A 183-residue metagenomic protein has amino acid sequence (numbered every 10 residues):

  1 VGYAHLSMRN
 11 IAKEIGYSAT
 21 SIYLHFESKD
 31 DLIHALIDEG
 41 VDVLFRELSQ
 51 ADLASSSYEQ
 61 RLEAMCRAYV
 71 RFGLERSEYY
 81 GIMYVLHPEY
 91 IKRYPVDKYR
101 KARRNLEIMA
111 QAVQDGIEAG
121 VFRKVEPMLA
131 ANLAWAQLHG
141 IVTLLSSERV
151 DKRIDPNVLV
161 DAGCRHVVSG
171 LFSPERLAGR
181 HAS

Functional and structural regions predicted by a protein language model:
Y3-D31, A35: Helix-turn-helix
S7, Y80-Y84, I91-K92, V125 (+2 more regions): Short, hydrophobic secondary-structure boundary micro-motifs
I33-G40, M83, I91: Alpha-helical DNA-contacting segments of helix-turn-helix folds
A35, S49-Y79, A131-A134, R176 (+1 more regions): Hydrophobic alpha-helical connector segments
D42, L48-S49, R93-A119, M128-N132 (+2 more regions): Amphipathic alpha-helical packing segments from all-alpha helical-bundle domains
F72-E75, Q111, D115, W135-R153 (+1 more regions): Amphipathic C-terminal alpha-helical segment
E75-K92, T143-R149: Amphipathic alpha-helical segments used for helix-helix packing
